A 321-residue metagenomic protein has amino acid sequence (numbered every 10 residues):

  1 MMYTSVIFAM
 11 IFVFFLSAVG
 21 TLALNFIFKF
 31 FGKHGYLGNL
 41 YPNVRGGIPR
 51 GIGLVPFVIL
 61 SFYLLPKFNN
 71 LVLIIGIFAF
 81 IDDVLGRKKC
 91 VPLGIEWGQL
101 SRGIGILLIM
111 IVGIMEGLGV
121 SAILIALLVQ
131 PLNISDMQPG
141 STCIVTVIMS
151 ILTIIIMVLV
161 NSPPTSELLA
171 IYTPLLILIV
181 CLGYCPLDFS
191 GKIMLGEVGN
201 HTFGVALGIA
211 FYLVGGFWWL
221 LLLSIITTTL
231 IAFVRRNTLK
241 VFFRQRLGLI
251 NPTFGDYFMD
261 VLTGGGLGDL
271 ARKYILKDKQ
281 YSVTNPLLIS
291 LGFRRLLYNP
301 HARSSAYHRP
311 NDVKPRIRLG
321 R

Functional and structural regions predicted by a protein language model:
M2-I231: "…together with the soluble PPM/PP2C metallo-phosphatase catalytic core" -> "…together with the soluble PPM/PP2C
G53, T228, A232-R321: Membrane-proximal soluble regions of multi-pass membrane proteins
